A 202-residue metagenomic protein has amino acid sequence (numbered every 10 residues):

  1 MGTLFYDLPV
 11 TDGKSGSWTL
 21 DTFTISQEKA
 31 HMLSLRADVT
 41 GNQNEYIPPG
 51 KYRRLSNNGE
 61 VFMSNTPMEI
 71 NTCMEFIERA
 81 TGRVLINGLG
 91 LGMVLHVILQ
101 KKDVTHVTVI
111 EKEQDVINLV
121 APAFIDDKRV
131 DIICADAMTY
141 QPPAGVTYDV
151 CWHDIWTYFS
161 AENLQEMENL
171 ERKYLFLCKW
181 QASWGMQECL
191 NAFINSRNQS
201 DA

Functional and structural regions predicted by a protein language model:
M1-F23, M68-A202: The AdoMet/dcAdoMet-binding core of the Class I SAM-like
M1-N65, A202: Rossmann-like AdoMet
